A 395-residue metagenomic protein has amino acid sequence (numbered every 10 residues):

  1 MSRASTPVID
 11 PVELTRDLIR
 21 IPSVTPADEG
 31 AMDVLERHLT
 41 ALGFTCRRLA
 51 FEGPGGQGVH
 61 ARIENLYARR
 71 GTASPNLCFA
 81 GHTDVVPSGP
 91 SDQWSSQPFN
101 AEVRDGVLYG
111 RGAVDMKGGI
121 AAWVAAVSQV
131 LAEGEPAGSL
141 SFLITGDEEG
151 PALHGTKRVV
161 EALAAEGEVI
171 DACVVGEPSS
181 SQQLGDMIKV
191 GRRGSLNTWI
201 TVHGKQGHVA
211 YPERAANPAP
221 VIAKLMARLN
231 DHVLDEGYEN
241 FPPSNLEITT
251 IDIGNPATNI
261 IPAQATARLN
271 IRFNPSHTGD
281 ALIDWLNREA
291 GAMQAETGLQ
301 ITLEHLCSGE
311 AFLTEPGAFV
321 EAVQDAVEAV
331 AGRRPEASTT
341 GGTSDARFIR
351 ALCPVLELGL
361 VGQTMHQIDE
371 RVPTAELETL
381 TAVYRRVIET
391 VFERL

Functional and structural regions predicted by a protein language model:
M1-T6, Q57, S179-Q183, V190 (+1 more regions): Metal-dependent amide/peptide-bond hydrolase catalytic core, centered on the "pita-bread" metallohydrolase fold
S2-R111, L131-P136: Acidic/His- and Gly-rich active-site-bordering loop/insert found across diverse amide/peptide-bond hydrolases
V24, D84, E149, S179 (+1 more regions): Catalytic metal-binding/acid-base residues of hydrolase active sites
L42, A132-P136, A165-E168, A292-G298 (+1 more regions): Short helix-capping segments at alpha-helix termini
R47, L77-F79, L143, V174 (+1 more regions): Hydrophobic/aromatic beta-strand patches that form the interior of the parallel beta-sheet core in alpha/beta enzyme
A50, I144, H305-C307: Residue-level recognition of beta-strand->loop/alpha-helix junctions
V114, G118-R228, D369-T379: Fold-level recognition of mixed alpha/beta catalytic cores in primary-metabolism enzymes, strongest
